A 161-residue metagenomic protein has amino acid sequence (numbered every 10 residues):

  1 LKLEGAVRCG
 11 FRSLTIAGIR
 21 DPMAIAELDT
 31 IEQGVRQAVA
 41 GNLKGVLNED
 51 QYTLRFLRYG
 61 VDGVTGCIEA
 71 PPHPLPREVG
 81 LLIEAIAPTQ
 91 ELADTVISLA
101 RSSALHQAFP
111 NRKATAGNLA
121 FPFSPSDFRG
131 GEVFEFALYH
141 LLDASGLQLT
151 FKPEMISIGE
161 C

Functional and structural regions predicted by a protein language model:
L1-C161: C-terminal non-catalytic interaction/assembly regions of soluble proteins
